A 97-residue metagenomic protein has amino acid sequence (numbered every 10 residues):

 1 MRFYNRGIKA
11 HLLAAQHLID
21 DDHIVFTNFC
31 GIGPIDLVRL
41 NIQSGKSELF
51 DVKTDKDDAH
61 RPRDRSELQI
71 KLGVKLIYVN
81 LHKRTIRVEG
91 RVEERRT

Functional and structural regions predicted by a protein language model:
M1-I32, L40-T97: Catalytic cores of nucleic-acid endonucleases
I35: Change "...and in nucleic-acid phosphodiester-cleaving endonucleases..." to "...and in nucleic-acid processing enzymes
